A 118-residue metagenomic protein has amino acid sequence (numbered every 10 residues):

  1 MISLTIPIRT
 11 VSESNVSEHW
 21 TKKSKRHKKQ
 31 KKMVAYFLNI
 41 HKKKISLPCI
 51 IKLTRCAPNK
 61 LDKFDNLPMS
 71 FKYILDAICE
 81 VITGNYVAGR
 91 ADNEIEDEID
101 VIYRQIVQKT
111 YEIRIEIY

Functional and structural regions predicted by a protein language model:
M1-Y118: Catalytic phosphate/metal-binding cores of nucleic-acid and nucleotide-processing enzymes, i.e., regions that mediate
